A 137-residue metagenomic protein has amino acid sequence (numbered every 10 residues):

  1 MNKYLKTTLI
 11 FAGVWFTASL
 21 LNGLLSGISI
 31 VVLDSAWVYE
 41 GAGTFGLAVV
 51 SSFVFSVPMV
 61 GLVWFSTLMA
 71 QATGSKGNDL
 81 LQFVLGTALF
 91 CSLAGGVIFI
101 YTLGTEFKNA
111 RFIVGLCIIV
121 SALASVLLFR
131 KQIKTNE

Functional and structural regions predicted by a protein language model:
M1-E137: Juxtamembrane/disordered regions of integral membrane proteins
